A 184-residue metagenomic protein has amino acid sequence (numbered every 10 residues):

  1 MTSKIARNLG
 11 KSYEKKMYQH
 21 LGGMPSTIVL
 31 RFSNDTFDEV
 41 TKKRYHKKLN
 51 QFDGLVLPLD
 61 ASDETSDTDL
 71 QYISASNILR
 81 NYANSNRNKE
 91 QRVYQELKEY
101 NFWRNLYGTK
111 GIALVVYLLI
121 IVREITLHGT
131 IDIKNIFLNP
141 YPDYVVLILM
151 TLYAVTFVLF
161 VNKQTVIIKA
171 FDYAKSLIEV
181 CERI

Functional and structural regions predicted by a protein language model:
M1-E14: Transmembrane alpha-helices and immediately adjacent membrane-cytoplasm interface residues in multi-pass integral
M1-K4, Y117, T151: Alpha-helical transmembrane spans of integral membrane proteins, capturing the lipid-embedded, hydrophobic core of TM
T2-S3, V122, A174: Alpha-helical transmembrane segments of polytopic integral membrane proteins, especially the permease/helical cores
K11-Q19, A170-L177: Alpha-helical transmembrane signal-anchor/signal-peptide segments
E14-Q91: Charge-rich cytosolic interhelical loops and cytosolic tails of multi-pass membrane proteins
R80-D132, P140-Y141, V146: Transmembrane alpha-helical segments and their cytosolic interface motifs in multi-pass membrane proteins
N139-P140, V155-I184: Cytosolic/matrix-facing juxtamembrane and C-terminal tails of multi-pass cellular membrane proteins
V146-V158: Short acidic, glycine/tyrosine-flanked loop/strand segments centered on an H-E-D-like triad
